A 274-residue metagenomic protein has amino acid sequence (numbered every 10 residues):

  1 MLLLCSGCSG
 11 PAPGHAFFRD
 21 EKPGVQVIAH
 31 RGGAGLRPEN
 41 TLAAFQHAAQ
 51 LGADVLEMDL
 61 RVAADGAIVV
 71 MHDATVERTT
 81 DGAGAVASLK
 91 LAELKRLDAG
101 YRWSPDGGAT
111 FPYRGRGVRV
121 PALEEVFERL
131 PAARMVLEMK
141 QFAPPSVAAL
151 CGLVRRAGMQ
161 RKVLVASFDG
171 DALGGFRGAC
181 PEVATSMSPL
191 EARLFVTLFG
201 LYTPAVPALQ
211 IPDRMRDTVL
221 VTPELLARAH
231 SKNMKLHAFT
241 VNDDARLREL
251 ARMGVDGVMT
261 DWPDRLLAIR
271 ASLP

Functional and structural regions predicted by a protein language model:
L4-G7: C-terminal motif of bacterial Sec signal peptides marking the signal peptidase cleavage site
S9-F18, V25, H72-A179, A205-K232: Metal-dependent phosphodiesterase/phospholipase catalytic core, i.e., the His/Asp/Glu-rich active-site region
S9-P13, Y113-G117, S188-L190, F195-P274: C-terminal active-site rim and adjoining tail of enzyme catalytic domains
G24-A34, A44-Q46: Mature N-terminal segment immediately following signal peptide/propeptide cleavage in secreted/periplasmic
V27-A29, L56-M58, M135-L137, V163-A166 (+4 more regions): Hydrophobic faces of well-ordered beta-strands that scaffold small-molecule active sites in alpha/beta enzyme cores
R31-G33, L60-V62, A74-T75, M139-Q141 (+5 more regions): A mature extracytoplasmic/lumenal domain signature
A44-V62, R129, P204-V206: Catalytic domains of carbohydrate-active enzymes, especially glycoside hydrolases
A49-Q50, R155, A251: Non-catalytic positions within long, well-ordered alpha-helices that form the structural scaffold/packing of enzyme
